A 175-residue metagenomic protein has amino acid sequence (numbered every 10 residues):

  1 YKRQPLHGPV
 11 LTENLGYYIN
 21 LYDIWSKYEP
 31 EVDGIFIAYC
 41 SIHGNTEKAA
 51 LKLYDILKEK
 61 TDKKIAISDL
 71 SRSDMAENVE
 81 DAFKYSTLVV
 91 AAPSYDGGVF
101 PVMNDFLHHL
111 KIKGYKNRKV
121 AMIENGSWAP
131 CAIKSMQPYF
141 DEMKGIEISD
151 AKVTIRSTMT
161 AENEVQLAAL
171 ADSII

Functional and structural regions predicted by a protein language model:
K2-E31: Divalent-metal (often Zn2+) His-rich catalytic cores of metallo-beta-lactamase-fold enzymes
K2-Q4, G8-V10, K52-S68, N78-I175: FMN-binding flavodoxin-like domain, especially the glycine-rich phosphate-binding loop
L15-G16, K48, I133: A short acidic (Asp/Glu
I19-N20, I67-S73: Short gly/ser/thr-rich secondary-structure transition/capping motifs
E29-G34, T61: Extracellular/periplasmic envelope-modification machinery, especially enzymes that add or remove acyl/ester groups on
G34-A38, A121: Conserved beta-strand elements of the Class I
I37-E59: Short, charged N-terminal beta->alpha structural module
Y39-I42, L70, E124-N125: Cofactor-binding loop segments of dinucleotide-utilizing enzymes, especially the Rossmann-like FAD- and NAD(P)+-binding
